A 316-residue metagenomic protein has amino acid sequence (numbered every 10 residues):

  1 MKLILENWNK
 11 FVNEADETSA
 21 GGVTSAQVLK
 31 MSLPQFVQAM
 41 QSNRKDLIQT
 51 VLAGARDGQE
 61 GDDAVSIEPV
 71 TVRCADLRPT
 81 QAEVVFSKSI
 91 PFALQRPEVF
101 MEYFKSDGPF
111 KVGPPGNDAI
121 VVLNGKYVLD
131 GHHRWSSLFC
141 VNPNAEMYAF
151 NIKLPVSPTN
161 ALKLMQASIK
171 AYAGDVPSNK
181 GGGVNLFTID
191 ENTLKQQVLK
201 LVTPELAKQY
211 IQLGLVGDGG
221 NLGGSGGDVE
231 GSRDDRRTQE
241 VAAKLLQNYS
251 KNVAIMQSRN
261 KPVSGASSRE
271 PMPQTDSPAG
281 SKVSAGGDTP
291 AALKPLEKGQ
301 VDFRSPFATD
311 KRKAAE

Functional and structural regions predicted by a protein language model:
M1-D16: Short acidic, low-complexity intrinsically disordered linear motifs used for protein-protein interactions
M1-I4, L29, R96, M165: Short linear sequence motifs
M1-L3, M31, K45, A75 (+5 more regions): Intrinsic-disorder/low-complexity peptide segments enriched for small residues
L3, N7, Q35, D46 (+3 more regions): Exposed alpha-helical structural elements
V12-A15, S32-Q35, M40-L47, V51-Q59 (+10 more regions): Short, flexible helical or helix-coil boundary motifs
G21-A39, N43-F139, A145-E146: Short alpha-helix boundary/capping and kink motifs at helix termini
G116, V122-E316: Basic- and aromatic-enriched surface patches that contact anionic nucleotides/nucleic acids
